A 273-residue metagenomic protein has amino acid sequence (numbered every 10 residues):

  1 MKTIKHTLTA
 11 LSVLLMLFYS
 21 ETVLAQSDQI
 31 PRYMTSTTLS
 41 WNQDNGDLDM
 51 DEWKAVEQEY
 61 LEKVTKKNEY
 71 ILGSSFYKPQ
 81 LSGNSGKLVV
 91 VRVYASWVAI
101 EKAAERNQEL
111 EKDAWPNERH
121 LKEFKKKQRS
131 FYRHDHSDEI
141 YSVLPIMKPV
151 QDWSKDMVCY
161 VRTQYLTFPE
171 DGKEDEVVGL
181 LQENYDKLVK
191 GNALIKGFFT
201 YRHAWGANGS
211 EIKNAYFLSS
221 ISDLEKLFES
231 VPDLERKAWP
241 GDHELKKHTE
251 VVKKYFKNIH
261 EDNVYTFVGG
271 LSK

Functional and structural regions predicted by a protein language model:
M1-L11: Bacterial N-terminal signal peptides that target proteins for export
L24-D113, L121-K273: Short S/T/G/P-rich N-terminal loop/turn motif that feeds into the first structured element of a domain
